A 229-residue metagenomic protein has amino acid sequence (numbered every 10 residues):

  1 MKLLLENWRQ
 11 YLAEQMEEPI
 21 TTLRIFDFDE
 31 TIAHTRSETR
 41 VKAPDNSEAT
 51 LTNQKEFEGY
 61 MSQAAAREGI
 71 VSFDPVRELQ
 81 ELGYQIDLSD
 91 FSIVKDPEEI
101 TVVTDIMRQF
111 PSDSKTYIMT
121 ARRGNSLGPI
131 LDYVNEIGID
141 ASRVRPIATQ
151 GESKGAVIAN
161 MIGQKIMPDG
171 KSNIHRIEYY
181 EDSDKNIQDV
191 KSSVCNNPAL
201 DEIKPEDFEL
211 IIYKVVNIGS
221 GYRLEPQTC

Functional and structural regions predicted by a protein language model:
M1-R24, E48-L51, Q109, K115-Y117 (+5 more regions): Intrinsically disordered, compositionally biased, charge-dense segments
T21-E152: Alpha-helical substrate-recognition element adjacent to the catalytic core
T22-R24, K154-I187: Conserved Lys-Pro-Asp/Glu-containing loop-to-beta segment of HAD-superfamily phosphomonoesterases, centered on
A43, M167, I218: Acidic surface patches and DE-rich sequence motifs
T116-I118, V134, V144, I158 (+2 more regions): Hydrophobic beta-strand residues in large extracellular and virion-surface proteins
L131-D140, N160-K171, K191-E206: Short, surface-exposed basic-aromatic patches at helix termini and helix-loop junctions that form
S172-C229: Acidic, Mg2+-coordinating phosphoryl-transfer loop and its flanking beta/alpha structural elements, shared across
